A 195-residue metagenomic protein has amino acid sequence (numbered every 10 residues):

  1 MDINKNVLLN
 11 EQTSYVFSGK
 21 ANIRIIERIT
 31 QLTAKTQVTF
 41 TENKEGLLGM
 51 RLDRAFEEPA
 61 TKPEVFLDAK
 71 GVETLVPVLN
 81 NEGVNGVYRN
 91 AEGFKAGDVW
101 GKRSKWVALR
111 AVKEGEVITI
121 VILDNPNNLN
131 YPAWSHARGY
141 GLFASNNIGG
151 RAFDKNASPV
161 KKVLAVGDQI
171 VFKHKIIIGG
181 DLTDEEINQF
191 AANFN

Functional and structural regions predicted by a protein language model:
M1-I25: Extended, loop-rich substrate-binding clefts of extracytoplasmic carbohydrate-active enzymes
I3-N6, F40-E42, L48, V160-L164 (+1 more regions): RNA-interacting cores
N10-T13, I26-R28, L48, I120 (+1 more regions): Hydrophobic residues positioned within well-ordered beta-strands of beta-sheet architectures
F17-I25, T39-T41, V163-A165: Short, solvent-exposed beta-strand/turn "edge" segments of beta-rich domains on protein surfaces
I26-T36: Short, well-ordered beta-strand segments enriched in hydrophobic/aromatic residues
K35-V38, D181: Extended, low-complexity, turn-rich repeat/linker tracts enriched in Gly/Pro/Ser/Thr and Asp/Glu that occur
E45-G49, D53-N130: Active-site/ligand-binding surface loops and adjacent short beta/alpha elements that line catalytic pockets across
I120-N195: Beta-strand-rich recognition/accessory modules
